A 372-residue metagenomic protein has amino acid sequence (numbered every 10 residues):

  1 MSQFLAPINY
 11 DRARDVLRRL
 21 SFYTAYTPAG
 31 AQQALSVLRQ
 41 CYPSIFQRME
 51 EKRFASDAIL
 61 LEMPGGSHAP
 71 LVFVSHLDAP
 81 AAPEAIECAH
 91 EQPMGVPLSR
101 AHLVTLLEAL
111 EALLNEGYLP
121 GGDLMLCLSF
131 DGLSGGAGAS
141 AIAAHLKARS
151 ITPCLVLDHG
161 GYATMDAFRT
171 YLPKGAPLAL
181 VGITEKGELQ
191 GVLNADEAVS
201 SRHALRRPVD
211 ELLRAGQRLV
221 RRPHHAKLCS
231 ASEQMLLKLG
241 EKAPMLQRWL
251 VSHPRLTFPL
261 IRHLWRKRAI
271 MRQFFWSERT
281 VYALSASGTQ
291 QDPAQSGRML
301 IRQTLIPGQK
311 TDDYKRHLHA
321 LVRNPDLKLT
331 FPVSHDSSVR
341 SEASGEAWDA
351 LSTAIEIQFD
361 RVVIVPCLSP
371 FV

Functional and structural regions predicted by a protein language model:
S2-V96, P120, I301: Acidic/His- and Gly-rich active-site-bordering loop/insert found across diverse amide/peptide-bond hydrolases
Q32, M165-D166, H225-S296, T304-R316 (+2 more regions): An extended, acidic, His-containing surface patch that forms the Zn2+-binding/catalytic region of metallohydrolases
G95-A179: Acidic/histidine-rich catalytic neighborhood of metal-dependent amide-processing enzymes
E108-N115, R214-Q217, Q303: Short glycine/serine- and small hydrophobic-enriched flexible loop segments
G121, I151-T152, P173-A176, T184-Q190 (+2 more regions): Short, solvent-exposed loop/turn segments at the edges of secondary structure
A141, R202-H224: A short core secondary-structure module
A176-D210: Core active-site phosphate/anionic-ligand binding loop and the adjoining beta-turn-alpha structural block in enzyme
E197-H203, Q303-K310: A generic structural motif
